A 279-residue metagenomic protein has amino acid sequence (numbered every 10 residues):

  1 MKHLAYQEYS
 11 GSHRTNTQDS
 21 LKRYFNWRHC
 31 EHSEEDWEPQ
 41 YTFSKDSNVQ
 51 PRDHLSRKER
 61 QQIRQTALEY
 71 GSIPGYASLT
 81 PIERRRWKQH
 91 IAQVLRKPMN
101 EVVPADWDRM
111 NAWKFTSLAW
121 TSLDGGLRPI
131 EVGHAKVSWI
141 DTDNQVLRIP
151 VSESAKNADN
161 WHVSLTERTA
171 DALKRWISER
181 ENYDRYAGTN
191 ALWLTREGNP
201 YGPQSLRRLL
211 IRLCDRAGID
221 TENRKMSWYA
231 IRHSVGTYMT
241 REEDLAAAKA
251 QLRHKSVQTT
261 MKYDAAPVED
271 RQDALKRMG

Functional and structural regions predicted by a protein language model:
M1-H54, T66-Y70, P74, A105: N-terminal core-binding DNA-recognition domain of tyrosine recombinases/integrases
Q62-P129, G133: Basic, Lys/Arg- and aromatic-enriched nucleic-acid-binding interface segment
P104-A105, R208-A250, V257: Short, basic (Lys/Arg/His-rich) helix/loop patches that form interaction surfaces in the mid-to-C-terminal regions
A112-T116, P203, R207, Y229-H233: Short, leucine-enriched amphipathic alpha-helices that occur as contiguous helical runs
H134-A172: Conserved tyrosine-mediated DNA breakage-rejoining catalytic core shared by Y-recombinases
W139-T142, G202, E243-K262: Short, polar N-cap/turn motifs at the start of nucleic acid-interacting alpha helices
E153-A155, L245, H254-R277: Catalytic-site neighborhood detector that most strongly recognizes the C-terminal catalytic loop/helix of tyrosine
R168-E222: Active-site/catalytic core of tyrosine-dependent DNA strand-transfer enzymes
